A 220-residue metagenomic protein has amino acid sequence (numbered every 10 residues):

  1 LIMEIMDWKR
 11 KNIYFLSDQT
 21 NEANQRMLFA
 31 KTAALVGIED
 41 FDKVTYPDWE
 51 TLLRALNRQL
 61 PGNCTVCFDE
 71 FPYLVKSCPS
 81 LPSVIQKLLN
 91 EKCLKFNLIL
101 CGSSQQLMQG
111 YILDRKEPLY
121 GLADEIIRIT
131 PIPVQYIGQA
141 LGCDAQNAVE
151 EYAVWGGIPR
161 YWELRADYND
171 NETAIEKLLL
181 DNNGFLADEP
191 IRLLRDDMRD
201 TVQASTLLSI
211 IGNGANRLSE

Functional and structural regions predicted by a protein language model:
L1-E220: Phosphate-binding site recognition
